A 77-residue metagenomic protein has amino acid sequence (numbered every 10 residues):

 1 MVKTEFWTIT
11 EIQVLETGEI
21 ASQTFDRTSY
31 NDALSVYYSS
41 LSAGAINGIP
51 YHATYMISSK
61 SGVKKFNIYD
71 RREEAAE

Functional and structural regions predicted by a protein language model:
V2-S22: Short aromatic-glycine-(Arg/Gly/Cys) micro-motifs in beta-strand/loop hairpins
W7-I9, F25, Y55-I57: Hydrophobic beta-strand residues in large extracellular and virion-surface proteins
G18-S35: A short, exposed loop/beta-hairpin motif centered on an aromatic-Gly-Thr core
Y30-S39, E73-E77: Short, surface-exposed linear segments at secondary-structure transitions and domain or protein termini
S42-E77: Short, mixed-charge low-complexity intrinsically disordered segments
